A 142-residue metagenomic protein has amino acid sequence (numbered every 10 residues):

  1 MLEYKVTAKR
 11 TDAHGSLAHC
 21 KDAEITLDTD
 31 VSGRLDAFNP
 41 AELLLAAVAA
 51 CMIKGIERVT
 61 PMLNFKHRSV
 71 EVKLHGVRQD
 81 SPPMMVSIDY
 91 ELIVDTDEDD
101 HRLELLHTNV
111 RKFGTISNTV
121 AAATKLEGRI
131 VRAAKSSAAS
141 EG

Functional and structural regions predicted by a protein language model:
M1-A46, I56-G142: Extended beta-strand/beta-hairpin segments
C51-M52: Alpha-helical metal-binding/catalytic segments enriched in His/Glu/Asp
